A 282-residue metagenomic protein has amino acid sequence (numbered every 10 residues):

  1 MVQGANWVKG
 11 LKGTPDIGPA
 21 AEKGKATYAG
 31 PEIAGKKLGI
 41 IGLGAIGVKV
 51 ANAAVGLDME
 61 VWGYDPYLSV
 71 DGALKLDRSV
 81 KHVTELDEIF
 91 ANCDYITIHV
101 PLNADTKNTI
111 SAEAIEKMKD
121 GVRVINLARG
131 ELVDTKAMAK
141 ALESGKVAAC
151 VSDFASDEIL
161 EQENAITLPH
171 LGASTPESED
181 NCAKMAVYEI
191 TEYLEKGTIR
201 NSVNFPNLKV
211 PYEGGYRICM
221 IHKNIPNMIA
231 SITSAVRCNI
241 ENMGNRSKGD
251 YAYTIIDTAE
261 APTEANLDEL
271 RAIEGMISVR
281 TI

Functional and structural regions predicted by a protein language model:
M1-K37, N201: Phosphate-binding beta-alpha-beta segment of Rossmann-like dinucleotide-binding domains, i.e., the NAD(P)
K36, L43-G44: Glycine-rich Rossmann-fold phosphate-binding loop(s) that bind the pyrophosphate of adenine dinucleotide cofactors
L38-I40, M220: Hydrophobic Val/Ile/Leu positions in short beta-strands of Rossmann-like dinucleotide-binding domains
G47-V48: N-terminal Rossmann-fold NAD(P) dinucleotide-binding loop
A53-A54, M118: Aromatic pocket-lining residues of Rossmann-like dinucleotide-binding sites
P66-I159, S174: Rossmann-like adenosine-cofactor binding region
L171-I282: NAD(P)-dependent dehydrogenase/reductase Rossmann-like domain
